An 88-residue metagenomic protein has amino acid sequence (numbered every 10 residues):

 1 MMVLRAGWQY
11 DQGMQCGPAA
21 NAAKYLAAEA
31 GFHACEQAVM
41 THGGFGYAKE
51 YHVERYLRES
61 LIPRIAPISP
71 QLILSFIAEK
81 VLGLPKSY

Functional and structural regions predicted by a protein language model:
M1-Y88: Alpha-helical interface subdomain recognition
